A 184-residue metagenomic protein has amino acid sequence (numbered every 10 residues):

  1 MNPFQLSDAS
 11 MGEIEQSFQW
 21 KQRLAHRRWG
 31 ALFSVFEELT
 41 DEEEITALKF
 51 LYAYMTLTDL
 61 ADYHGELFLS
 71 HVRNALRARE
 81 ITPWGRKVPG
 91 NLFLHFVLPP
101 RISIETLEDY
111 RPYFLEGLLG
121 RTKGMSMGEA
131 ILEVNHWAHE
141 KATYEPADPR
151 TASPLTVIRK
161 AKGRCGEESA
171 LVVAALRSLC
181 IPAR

Functional and structural regions predicted by a protein language model:
M1-N135, A147, S178-L179: N-terminal accessory/pre-domain segments preceding catalytic cores
G120-R184: Active-site neighborhood of thiol-dependent amide/isopeptide-bond enzymes
